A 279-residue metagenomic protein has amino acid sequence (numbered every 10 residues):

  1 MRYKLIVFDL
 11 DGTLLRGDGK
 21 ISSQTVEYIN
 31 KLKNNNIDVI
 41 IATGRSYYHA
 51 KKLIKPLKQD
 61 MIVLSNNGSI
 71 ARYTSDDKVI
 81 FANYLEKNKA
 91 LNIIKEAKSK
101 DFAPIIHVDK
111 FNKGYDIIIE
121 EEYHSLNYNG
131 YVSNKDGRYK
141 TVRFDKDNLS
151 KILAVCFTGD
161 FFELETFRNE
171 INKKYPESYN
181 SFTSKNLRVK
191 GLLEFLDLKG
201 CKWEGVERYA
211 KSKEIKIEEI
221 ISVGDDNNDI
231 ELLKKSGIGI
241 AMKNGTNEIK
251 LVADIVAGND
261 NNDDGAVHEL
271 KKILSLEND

Functional and structural regions predicted by a protein language model:
M1-L5, S22, L192-D279: Mg2+-dependent phosphoryl-transfer enzymes with acidic/Ser/Thr/Gly-rich catalytic loops
R2-G19, I93, L233: Asp-based phosphoryl-transfer active-site loop
G12, R45, D225-D226: Active-site metal-binding loops of divalent metal-dependent hydrolases
K20-L126: Active-site phosphate-binding/coordination module
T25, A50-I54, F167, I171 (+3 more regions): Hydrophobic packing residues within well-ordered alpha-helices of enzyme cores
N36-I40, Q59-M61, A154, E218-E219 (+2 more regions): Short active-site oxyanion
L57-Q59, N67, Y175-E177, K235-S236 (+1 more regions): Short, structured coil segments at secondary-structure junctions
E96, H107-V223: Conserved acidic, metal-coordinating active-site core of Asp-based, Mg2+-dependent phosphoryl-transfer enzymes
